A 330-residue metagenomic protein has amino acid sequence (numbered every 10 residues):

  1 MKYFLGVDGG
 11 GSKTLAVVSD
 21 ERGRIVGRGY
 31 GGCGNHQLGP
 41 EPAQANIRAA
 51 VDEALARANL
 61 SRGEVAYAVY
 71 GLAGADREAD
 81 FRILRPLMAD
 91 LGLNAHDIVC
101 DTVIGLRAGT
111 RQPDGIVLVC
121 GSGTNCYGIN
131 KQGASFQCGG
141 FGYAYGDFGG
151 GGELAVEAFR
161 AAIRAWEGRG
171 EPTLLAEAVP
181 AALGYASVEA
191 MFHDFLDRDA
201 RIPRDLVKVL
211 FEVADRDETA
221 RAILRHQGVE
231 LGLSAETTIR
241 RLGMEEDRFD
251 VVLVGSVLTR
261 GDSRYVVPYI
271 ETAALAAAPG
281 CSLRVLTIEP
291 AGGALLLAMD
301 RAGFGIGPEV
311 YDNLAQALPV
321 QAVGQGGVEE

Functional and structural regions predicted by a protein language model:
M1, N94-L118, A134: Conserved phosphate-binding catalytic cores of ATP/NTP-utilizing and phosphoryl-transfer enzymes
M1-E64, L87, A108-D114, F159-E330: ATP-binding/phosphotransfer module of carbohydrate and carboxylate kinases, centering on a glycine-rich
G27-Y30, D97, F136: Structural signal for short hydrophobic segments within the conserved structured cores of catalytic domains across
L55-I98, G109-T110: Short beta-strand-loop/turn "lid" adjacent to the catalytic site in phosphate-handling enzymes
V69-D76, C120-S122, F249-R260: Glycine-rich beta-strand-to-loop/alpha-helix junction loops that act as flexible
A79-F81, S122, E236-R241: Short, acidic loop-to-helix structural element flanking the phosphoryl-transfer center in phosphate-processing enzymes
H96-I104, V119-C120, F148, S282-A291: Active-site nucleophile and cofactor-binding loops and adjacent substrate-binding regions of central metabolic enzymes
P113-G170, G326: Glycine-rich phosphate-binding loop of actin/hexokinase-like ATP-binding domains
